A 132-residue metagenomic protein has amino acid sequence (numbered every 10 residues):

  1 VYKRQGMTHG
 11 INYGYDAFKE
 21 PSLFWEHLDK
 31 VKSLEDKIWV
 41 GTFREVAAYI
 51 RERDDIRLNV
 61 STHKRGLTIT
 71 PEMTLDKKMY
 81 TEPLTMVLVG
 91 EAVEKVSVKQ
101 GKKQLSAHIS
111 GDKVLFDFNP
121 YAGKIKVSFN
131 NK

Functional and structural regions predicted by a protein language model:
K3-E45: Catalytic grooves of carbohydrate-active enzymes
T42, P71, V98: Hydrophobic, well-ordered secondary-structure elements that form the walls of internal hydrophobic environments
R51: Active-/binding-site microenvironments in catalytic and ligand-binding cores
D55-S61: Disulfide-bonded cysteine-rich modules in secreted/extracellular proteins, activating on the conserved Cys frameworks
E72-E94: Surface-exposed beta-strand/loop patches in extracellular or lumenal glycoproteins
V93-K102: Change to "...patches in solvent-exposed regions of secreted, membrane-anchored, or virion-exposed structural
K102-H108: Surface-exposed loop/edge segments in extracytoplasmic proteins
I109-K132: C-terminal beta-strand-rich structural cap/linker in extracellular carbohydrate-active enzymes
